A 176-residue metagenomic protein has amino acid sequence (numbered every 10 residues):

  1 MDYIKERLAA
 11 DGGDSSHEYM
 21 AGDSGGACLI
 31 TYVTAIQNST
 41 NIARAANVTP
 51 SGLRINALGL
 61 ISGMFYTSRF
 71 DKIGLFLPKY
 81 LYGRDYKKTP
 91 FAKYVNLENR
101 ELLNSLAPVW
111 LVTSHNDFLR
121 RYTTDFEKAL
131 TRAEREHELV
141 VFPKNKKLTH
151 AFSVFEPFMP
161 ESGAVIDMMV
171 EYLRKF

Functional and structural regions predicted by a protein language model:
M1-F176: Alpha/beta-hydrolase superfamily serine-hydrolase fold, recognizing
